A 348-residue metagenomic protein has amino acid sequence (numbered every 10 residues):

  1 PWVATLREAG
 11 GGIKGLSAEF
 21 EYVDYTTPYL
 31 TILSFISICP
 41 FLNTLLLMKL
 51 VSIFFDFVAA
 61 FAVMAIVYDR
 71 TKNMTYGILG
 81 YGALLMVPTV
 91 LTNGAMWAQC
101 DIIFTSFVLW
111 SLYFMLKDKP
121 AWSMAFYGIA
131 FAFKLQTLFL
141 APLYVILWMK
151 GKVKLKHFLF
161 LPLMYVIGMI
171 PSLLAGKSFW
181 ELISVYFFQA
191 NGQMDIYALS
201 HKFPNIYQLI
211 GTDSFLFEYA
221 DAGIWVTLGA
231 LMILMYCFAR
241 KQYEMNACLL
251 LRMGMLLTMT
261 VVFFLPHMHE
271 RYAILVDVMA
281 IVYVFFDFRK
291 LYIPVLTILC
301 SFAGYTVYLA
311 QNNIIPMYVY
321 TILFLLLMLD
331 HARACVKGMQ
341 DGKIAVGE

Functional and structural regions predicted by a protein language model:
P1-T31, I36-C39, K177-F187: Extracytosolic helix-loop segments that constitute the early lumenal/periplasmic catalytic or substrate-binding loops
V23, T27, T31, F41-F61 (+1 more regions): Loop-to-helix entry region of an early transmembrane alpha helix in multi-pass inner-membrane enzymes
F57, D69, N191-F263, G342: Aromatic/glycine/proline-enriched transmembrane-helix motif characteristic of membrane-embedded glycan-assembly enzymes
A62, I103-P120, M279-A280: Specific aromatic-rich, kink-prone transmembrane helix
G80-M86, Y127, F131: Short helix- or helix-capping micro-motifs that position conserved polar/aromatic residues at function-defining sites
T92, V108-F114, A121-I146, I167 (+1 more regions): Membrane-interface alpha helices of multi-pass inner-membrane proteins
F139-L163, L174, L275: Perimembrane helix-loop-helix junctions
Y186-F203, G254, D287-E348: Transmembrane helical bundles and short interhelical boundary loops of multi-pass, membrane-embedded
